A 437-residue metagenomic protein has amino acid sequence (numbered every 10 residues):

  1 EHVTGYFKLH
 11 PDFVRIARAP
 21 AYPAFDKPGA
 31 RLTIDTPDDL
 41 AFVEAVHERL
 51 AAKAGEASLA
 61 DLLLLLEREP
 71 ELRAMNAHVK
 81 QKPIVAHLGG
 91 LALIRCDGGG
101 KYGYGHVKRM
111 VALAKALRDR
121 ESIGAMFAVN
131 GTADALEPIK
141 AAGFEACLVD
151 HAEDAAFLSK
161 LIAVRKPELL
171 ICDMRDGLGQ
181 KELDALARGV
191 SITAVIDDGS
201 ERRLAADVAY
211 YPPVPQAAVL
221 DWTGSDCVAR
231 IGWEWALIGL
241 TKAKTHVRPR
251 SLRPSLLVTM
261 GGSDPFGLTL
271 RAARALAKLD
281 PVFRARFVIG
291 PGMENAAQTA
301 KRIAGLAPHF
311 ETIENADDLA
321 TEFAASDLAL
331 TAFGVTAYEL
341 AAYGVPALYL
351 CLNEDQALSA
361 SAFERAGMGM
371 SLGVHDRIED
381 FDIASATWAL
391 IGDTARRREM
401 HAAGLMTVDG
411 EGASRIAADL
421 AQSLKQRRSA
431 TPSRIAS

Functional and structural regions predicted by a protein language model:
E1-A30, A41-A45, D61-A77: Conserved core of the sugar-phosphate nucleotidyltransferase
R95, G99-G103, R109, L113-R118 (+1 more regions): Active-site and donor-binding regions of nucleotide-sugar-utilizing enzymes
A205-G267, G292-A297: A nucleotide-sugar donor-handling region in carbohydrate enzymes
S251-A325: Donor-nucleotide binding loops and adjacent catalytic segments primarily of GT-B fold Leloir glycosyltransferases
A324-V335: Acidic donor-binding loop of glycosyltransferase active sites
D355-A386: Change "using UDP/GDP/dTDP sugars" to "using nucleotide sugars
W388-A389, R396-G410: A short, well-ordered alpha-helix in the C-terminal region of glycosyltransferases
D409-S437: C-terminal alpha-helical cap of glycosyltransferases
